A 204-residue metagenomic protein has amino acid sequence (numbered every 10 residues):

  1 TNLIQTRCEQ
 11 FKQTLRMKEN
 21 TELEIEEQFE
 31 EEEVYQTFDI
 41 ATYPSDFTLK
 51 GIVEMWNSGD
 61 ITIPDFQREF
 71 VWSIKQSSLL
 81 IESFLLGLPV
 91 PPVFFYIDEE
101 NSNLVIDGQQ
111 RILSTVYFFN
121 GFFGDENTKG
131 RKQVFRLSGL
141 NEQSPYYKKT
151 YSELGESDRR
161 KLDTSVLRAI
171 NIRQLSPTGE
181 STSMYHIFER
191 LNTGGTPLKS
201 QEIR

Functional and structural regions predicted by a protein language model:
T1: Interfaces and regulatory segments of ATP-dependent nucleotide/adenylate/phosphodiester-chemistry enzymes
Q5-I25, F29-G51, P64-R204: Basic- and aromatic-enriched surface patches that contact anionic nucleotides/nucleic acids
N57-D65: A short, surface-exposed helix-loop junction/capping segment
